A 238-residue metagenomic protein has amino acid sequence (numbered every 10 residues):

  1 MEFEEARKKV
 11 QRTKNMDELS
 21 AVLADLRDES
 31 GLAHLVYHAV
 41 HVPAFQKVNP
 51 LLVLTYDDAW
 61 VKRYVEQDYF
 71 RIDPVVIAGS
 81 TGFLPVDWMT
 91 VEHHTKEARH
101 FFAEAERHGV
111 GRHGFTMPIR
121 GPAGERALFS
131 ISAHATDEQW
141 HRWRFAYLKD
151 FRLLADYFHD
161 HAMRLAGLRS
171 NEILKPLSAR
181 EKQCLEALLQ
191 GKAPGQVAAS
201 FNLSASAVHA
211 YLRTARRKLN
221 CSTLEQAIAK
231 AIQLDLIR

Functional and structural regions predicted by a protein language model:
M1-K9, S20, A127-S178: Juxtadomain coupling helices with adjacent low-complexity linkers
N15-V48: Helix-loop-beta substructure at the N-terminus of cytosolic sensory domains that couple signal/ligand detection
A39-R63: GAF sensory/regulatory domain recognition with acknowledged cross-activation on helical regulatory dimers
T55-R107: Regulatory sensory and allosteric helical modules in signal-transduction proteins and certain transcription factors
R99-G124: Helix-to-coil/beta transition segments that act as allosteric "coupling" elements at the rims of sensory or catalytic
R180-C184: The N-cap/first-turn positions of alpha helices within or immediately adjacent to helix-turn-helix DNA-binding domains
A193-Q226: Recognition helix of helix-turn-helix DNA-binding domains
L224-D235: Short, basic, alpha-helical segments at the C-terminal edge of helix-turn-helix-like DNA-binding modules
